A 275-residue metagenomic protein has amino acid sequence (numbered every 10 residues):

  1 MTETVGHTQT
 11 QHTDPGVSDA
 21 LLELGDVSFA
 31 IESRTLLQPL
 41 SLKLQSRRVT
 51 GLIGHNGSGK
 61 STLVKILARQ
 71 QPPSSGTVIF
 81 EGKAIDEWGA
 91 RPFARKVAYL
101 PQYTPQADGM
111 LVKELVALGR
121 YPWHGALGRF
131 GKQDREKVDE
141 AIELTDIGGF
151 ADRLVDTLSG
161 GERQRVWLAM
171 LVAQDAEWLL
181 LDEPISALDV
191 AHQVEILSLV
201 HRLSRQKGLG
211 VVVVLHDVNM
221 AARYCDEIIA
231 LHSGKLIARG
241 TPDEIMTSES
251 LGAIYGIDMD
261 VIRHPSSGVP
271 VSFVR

Functional and structural regions predicted by a protein language model:
I53-H55: The feature captures the beta-strand-to-loop junction immediately N-terminal to the Walker
A68: Helix-to-loop junction immediately C-terminal to a conserved catalytic motif
G76-A84, F93: Conserved ABC transporter NBD signature motif
A117, K132-F150, D175: Conserved ABC ATPase "signature" region
R129, L154-L158, E162: Conserved ABC ATPase signature
L179-E183: Catalytic Walker B motif of ABC-type/P-loop ATPase nucleotide-binding domains
